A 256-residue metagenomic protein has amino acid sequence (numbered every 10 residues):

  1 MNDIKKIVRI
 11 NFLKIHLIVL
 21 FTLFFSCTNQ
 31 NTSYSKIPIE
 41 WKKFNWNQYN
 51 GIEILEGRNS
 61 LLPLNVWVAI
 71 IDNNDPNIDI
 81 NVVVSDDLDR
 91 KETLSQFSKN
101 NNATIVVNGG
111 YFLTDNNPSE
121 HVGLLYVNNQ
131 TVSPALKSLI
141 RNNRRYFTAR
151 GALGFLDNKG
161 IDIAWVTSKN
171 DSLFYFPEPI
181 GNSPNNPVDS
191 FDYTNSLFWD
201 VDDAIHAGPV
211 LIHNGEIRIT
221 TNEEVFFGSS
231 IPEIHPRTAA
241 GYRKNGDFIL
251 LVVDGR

Functional and structural regions predicted by a protein language model:
M1-D3, R9-N11, E40, N45 (+2 more regions): Serine/threonine-rich low-complexity intrinsically disordered regions
M1-S35: Bacterial Sec-dependent N-terminal signal peptides
K14-I18, Y34-K42, R90, P184-N186 (+2 more regions): Short linear sequence motifs
N29-S172: Zymogen propeptides
P118-R256: Aspartyl protease catalytic domain
